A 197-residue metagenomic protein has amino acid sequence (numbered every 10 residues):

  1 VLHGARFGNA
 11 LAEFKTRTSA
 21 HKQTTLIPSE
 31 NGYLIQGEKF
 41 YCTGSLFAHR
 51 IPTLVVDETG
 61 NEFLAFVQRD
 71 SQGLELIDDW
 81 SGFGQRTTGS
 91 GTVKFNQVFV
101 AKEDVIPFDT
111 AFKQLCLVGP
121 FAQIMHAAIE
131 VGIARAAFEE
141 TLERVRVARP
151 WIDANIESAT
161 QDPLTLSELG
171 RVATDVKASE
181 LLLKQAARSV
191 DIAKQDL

Functional and structural regions predicted by a protein language model:
V1-K39, T43: Glycine-rich flavin
A5, A20-K22, F47-H49, N61 (+3 more regions): A generic structural signal for well-ordered coil/turn residues at beta-strand boundaries that shape enzyme active-site
R17-T18, I27-P28, T43-L46, D57-T59 (+1 more regions): Solvent-exposed alpha-helices and their adjacent loops that cap or buttress functional pockets in soluble metabolic
E30-L34, R50, S90: A generic structural signal for beta-strand entry/edge sites
E38, I77-S81: Short beta-alpha junctions and helix-cap segments that line functional grooves
Y41-L76: A short core secondary-structure module
G82-V176: Glycine-rich beta->alpha junctions and the first turn(s) of the following alpha-helix
K177-L197: C-terminal helix-coil-helix/basic helical segment that borders enzyme active sites and/or dimer interfaces and provides
